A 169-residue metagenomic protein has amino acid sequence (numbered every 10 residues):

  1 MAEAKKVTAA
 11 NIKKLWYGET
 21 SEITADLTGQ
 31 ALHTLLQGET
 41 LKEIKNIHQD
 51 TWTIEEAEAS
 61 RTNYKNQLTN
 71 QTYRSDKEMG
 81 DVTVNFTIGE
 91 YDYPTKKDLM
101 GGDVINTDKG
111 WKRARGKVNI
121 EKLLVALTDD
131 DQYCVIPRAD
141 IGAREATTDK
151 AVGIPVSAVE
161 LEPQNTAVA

Functional and structural regions predicted by a protein language model:
A2-Y91, C134-A151: Solvent-exposed edge beta-strands and adjacent loop segments that serve as assembly or binding interfaces
K13, P94-K97, P155: Generic detector of well-ordered alpha-helical segments enriched in charged/polar residues, highlighting helical
D50-E58, D92-K96, I105, E121-D130: A generic short-segment signal for beta-strand/edge and adjacent turn/coil regions
S75-E78, N106-K112, E145-K150, S157-E160: Short, surface-exposed linear patches
T83-T87, L123-V125, P155-V159: Beta-strand secondary-structure signal
G89-R113: Charged, amphipathic alpha-helical segments
I105-R144: Acidic, glycine-rich flexible loop segments
D129-A169: Mixed-charge, glycine-accented linear interaction segment located at domain edges/termini
